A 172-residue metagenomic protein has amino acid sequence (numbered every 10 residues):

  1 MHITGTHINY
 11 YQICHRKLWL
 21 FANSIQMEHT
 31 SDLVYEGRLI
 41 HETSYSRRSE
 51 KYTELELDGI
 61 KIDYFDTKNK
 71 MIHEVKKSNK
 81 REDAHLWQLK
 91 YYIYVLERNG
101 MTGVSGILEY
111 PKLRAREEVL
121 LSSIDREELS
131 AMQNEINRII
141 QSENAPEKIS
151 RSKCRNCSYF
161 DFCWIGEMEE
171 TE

Functional and structural regions predicted by a protein language model:
M1-I72, K76-D83, W87, M168-E172: Metal-dependent nuclease catalytic cores that hydrolyze phosphodiester bonds in DNA/RNA, characterized by
I8, C14, L18, N144-E172: Cysteine-cluster motifs in flexible loop/terminal segments that predominantly coordinate metals
Q12, N23-M27, Q133, N137-I140 (+1 more regions): Generic secondary-structure transition motif, activating predominantly at the C-termini of alpha-helices
S31-S46, R116-L120, K153-C163: Short amphipathic alpha-helical patches
L57, D66-S142, R155, D161: Nucleic-acid nuclease catalytic cores
